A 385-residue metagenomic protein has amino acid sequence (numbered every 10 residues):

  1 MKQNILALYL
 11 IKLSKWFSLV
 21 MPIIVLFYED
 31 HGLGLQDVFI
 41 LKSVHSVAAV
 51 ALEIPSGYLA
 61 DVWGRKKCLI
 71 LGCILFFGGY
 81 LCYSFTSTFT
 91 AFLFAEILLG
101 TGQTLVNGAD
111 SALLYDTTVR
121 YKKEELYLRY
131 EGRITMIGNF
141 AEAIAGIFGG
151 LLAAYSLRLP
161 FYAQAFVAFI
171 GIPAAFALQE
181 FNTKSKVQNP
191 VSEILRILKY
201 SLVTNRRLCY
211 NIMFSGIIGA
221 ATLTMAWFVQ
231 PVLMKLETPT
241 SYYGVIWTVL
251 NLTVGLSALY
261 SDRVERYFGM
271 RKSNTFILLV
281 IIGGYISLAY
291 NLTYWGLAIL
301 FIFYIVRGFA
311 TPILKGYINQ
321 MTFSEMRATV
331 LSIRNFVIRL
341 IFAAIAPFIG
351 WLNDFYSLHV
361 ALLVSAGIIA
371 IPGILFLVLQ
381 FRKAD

Functional and structural regions predicted by a protein language model:
M1, Q179-M213: Juxtamembrane intracellular "pre-TM" segments in multi-pass secondary transporters
A7-L26, L41-Y58, G64, L75 (+8 more regions): Substrate-agnostic recognition of the 12-TM MFS/MFS-like secondary transporter fold
G34, G64-R65, T88, S156-L157 (+4 more regions): A helix-boundary/kink motif common to multi-pass secondary transporters, especially Major Facilitator Superfamily
I70, G79-Y83, L99, A174-A175 (+3 more regions): MFS-fold secondary transporters
I74-S87, L279-L292: C-terminal ends and interior cores of transmembrane alpha-helices in multi-pass membrane transporters/permeases
S84-T90, A154-L159, A289-G296, Y356-S357: Transmembrane helix interruption/hinge and helix-loop junction motifs
L157-P190, V378-D385: Helix-loop junctions on the cytosolic side of multi-pass membrane transporters, especially the intracellular loop
